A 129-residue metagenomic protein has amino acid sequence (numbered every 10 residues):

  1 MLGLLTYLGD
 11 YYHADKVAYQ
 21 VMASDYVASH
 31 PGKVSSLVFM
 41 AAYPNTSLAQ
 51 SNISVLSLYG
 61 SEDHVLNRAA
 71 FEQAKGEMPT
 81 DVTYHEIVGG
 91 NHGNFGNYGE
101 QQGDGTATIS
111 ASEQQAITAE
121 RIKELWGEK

Functional and structural regions predicted by a protein language model:
M1-D10, Y98-A107: Serine-hydrolase catalytic machinery in alpha/beta-hydrolase-like enzymes
G3-I53: Primarily recognizes the serine-hydrolase "nucleophile elbow" in alpha/beta-hydrolase and SGNH/GDSL folds
V38-A41, L58, V88: Alpha/beta-hydrolase-fold catalytic nucleophile elbow
S51, S57-Y59, D63: Short beta-strand/loop motif that positions the catalytic acidic residue of the alpha/beta-hydrolase fold
E62-L66, H92: Acidic catalytic loop of the alpha/beta-hydrolase fold
L66-E77: Short alpha-helix in the alpha/beta-hydrolase fold that links the catalytic acid
M78-Q102: Catalytic histidine neighborhood in serine/cysteine hydrolases with alpha/beta-hydrolase-type architecture
Q102-K129: Catalytic active-site module of serine/aspartate enzymes centered on a nucleophile-bearing elbow/loop
